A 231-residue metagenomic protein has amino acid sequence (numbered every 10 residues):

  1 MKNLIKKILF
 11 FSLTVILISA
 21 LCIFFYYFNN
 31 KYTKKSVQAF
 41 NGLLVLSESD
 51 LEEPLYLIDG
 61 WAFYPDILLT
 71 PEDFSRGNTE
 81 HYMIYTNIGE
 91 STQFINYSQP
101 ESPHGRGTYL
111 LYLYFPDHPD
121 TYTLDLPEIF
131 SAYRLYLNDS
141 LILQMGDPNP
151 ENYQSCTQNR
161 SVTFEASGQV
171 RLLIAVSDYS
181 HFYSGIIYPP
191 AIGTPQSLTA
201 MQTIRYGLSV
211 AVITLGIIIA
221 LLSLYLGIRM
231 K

Functional and structural regions predicted by a protein language model:
L4-H118: Extended carbohydrate-recognition surfaces in non-catalytic/accessory domains of CAZymes and lectin-like proteins
C22-N30, T194, A200-M230: First transmembrane helix
Y56, R106-Y112, T121-T123, N159-S161 (+1 more regions): Intrinsic-disorder/low-complexity, polar/charged segments enriched in Ser/Thr/Lys/Arg/Asp/Glu/Gln
D59-P65, A132-D139: Extended low-complexity, serine/threonine- and proline-enriched intrinsically disordered segments
N78-M83, I95, S140-N159: Solvent-exposed beta-strand/loop surfaces of large extracellular or lumenal domains
L113-N138, L172-I174: Aromatic-lined ligand-binding clefts that engage carbohydrates, nucleic acids, or primary amines
Q154-T214: An acidic-aromatic loop/edge-strand motif
